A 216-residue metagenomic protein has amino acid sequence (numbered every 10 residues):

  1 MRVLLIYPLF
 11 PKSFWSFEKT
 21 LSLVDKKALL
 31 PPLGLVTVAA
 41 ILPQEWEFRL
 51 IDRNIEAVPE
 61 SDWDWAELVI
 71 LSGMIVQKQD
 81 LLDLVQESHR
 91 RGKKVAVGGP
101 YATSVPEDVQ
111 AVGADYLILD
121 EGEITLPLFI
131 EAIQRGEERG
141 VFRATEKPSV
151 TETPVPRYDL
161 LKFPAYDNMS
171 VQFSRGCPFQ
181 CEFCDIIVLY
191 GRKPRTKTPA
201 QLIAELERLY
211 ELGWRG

Functional and structural regions predicted by a protein language model:
M1, W65, Y166-D167: A short, charged/proline- and glycine-enriched loop that marks the coil->beta-strand transition at the N-terminal
M1-L29: Short glycine-rich His-centered loop
Y7, L50-N54, V188: Residue-level recognition of beta-strand->loop/alpha-helix junctions
P8-P11, M74, G122, L189: Flexible loop residues that form catalytic and substrate-binding hotspots at small-molecule/glycan-binding clefts
F14-E18, I130, T153: Short aromatic-enriched loop/helix-cap "lid" or pocket-rim segments at secondary-structure transitions that line
L23-K26, L30, V76, E121 (+1 more regions): Alpha-helix N-cap and loop-to-helix initiation/capping positions
G34, V38-E152: Glycine-rich beta-alpha loop elements in corrinoid/cobalamin-binding modules across cobalamin-dependent enzymes
P154-G216: Radical SAM [4Fe-4S] cluster-binding motif and immediate context
